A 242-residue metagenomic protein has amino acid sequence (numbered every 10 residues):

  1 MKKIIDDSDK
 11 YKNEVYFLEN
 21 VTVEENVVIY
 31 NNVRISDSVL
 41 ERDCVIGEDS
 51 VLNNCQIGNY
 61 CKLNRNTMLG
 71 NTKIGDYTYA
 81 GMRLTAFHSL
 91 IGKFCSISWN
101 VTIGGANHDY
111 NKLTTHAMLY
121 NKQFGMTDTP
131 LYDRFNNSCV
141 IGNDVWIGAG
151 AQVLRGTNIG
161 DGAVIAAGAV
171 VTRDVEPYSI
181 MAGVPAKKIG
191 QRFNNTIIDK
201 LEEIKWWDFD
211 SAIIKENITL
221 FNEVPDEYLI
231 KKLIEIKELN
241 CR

Functional and structural regions predicted by a protein language model:
K2-E14, V28-R155: Flexible, glycine/small-residue-enriched loop-and-beta-strand segment within the central core of proteins
N107-D109, V175, Q191-F193: Conserved catalytic-core motifs of eukaryotic protein kinase domains, centered on the activation segment
N137, K205, D210-K215, T219 (+1 more regions): Leloir-type glycosyltransferase catalytic cores
G160, V164-A166, V170: A generic "structured core" feature
A186-K187: Activation segment
E223-R242: C-terminal amphipathic helix plus adjacent low-complexity, charged tail appended to glycosyltransferase catalytic
